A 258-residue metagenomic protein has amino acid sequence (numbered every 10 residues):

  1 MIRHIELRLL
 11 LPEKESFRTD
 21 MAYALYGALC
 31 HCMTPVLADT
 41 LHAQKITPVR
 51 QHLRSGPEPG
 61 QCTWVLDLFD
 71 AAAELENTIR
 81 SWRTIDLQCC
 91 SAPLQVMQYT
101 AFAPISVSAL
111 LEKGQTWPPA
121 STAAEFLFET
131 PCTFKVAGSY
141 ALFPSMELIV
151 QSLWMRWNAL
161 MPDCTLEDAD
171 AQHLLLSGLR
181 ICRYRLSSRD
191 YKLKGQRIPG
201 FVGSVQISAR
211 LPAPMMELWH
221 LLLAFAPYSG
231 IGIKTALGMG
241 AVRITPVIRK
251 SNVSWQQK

Functional and structural regions predicted by a protein language model:
M1-K258: RNA-interacting cores
